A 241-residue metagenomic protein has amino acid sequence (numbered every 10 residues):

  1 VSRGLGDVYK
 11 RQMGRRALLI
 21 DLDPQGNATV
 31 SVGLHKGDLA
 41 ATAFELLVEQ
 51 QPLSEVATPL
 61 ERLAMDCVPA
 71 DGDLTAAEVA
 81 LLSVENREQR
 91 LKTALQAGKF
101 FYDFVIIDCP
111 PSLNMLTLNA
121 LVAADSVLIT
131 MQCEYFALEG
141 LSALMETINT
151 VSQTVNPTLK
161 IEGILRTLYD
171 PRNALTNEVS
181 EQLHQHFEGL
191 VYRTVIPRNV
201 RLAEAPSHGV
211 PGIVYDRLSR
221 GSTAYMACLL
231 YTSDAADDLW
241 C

Functional and structural regions predicted by a protein language model:
V1-Y9, Y231-C241: Single conserved hydrophobic/aromatic residue that forms the stacking wall/gate of nucleotide- or nucleobase-binding
R3-Q25: Walker A/P-loop phosphate-binding motif and the immediately C-terminal alpha-helix
Q12-M13, A17-L18, K99-V200: Conserved catalytic-core segment of NTP-binding enzymes
L22-F100, V155, L159, A205-H208: P-loop/Walker-type NTP enzyme "switch/lid" segment
L34-L39, T147, E181-Q182, V210-G212: Short, hinge-like loop/turn segments at secondary-structure boundaries
V48-Q51, T93, A143-E146, E178-E181 (+1 more regions): Generic recognition of well-ordered alpha-helical segments within structured catalytic/regulatory domains
H208-L218: C-terminal boundary of histidine-terminating zinc-finger modules
R217-S233: Histidine-centered active-site loop/cap adjacent to the catalytic His in serine esterases/O-acetyl transfer systems
